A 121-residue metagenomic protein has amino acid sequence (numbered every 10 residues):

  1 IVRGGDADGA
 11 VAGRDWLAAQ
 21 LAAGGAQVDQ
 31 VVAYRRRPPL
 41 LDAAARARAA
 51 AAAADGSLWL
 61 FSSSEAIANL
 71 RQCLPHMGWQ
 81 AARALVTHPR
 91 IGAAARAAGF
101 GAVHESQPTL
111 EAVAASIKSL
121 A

Functional and structural regions predicted by a protein language model:
I1-A121: Conserved beta-alpha
